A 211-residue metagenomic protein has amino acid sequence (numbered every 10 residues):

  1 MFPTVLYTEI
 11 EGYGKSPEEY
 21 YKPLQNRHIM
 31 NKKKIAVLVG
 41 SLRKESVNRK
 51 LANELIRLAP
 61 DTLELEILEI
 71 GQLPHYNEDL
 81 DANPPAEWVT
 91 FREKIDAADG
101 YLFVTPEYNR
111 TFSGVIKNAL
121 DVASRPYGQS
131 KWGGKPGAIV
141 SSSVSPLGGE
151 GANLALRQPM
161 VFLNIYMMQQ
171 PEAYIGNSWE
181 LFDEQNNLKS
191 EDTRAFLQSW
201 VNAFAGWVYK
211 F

Functional and structural regions predicted by a protein language model:
F2, Y7, Y13, Y20-Y21: Aromatic (phenylalanine/tyrosine) cluster motif
K15-I29: Short, Lys/Arg-enriched N-terminal segments with co-localized hydrophobic residues within the first ~10-30 amino acids
M30-N31, Y166-F211: Glycine-rich phosphate/pyrophosphate-binding loop and the adjoining helix
N31-P60: N-terminal beta1-alpha1 ligand-phosphate binding loop
L38-G40, L68, V140: Short hydrophobic segments within beta-strands
P60-E66, I165-Y166: A generic structural motif
I70-P85: N-terminal beta-loop-helix "entrance" segment that forms/cooperates in small-molecule cofactor or anionic ligand
P84-N164: Helix-loop-strand module that forms the ligand-binding subsite of alpha/beta enzymes
